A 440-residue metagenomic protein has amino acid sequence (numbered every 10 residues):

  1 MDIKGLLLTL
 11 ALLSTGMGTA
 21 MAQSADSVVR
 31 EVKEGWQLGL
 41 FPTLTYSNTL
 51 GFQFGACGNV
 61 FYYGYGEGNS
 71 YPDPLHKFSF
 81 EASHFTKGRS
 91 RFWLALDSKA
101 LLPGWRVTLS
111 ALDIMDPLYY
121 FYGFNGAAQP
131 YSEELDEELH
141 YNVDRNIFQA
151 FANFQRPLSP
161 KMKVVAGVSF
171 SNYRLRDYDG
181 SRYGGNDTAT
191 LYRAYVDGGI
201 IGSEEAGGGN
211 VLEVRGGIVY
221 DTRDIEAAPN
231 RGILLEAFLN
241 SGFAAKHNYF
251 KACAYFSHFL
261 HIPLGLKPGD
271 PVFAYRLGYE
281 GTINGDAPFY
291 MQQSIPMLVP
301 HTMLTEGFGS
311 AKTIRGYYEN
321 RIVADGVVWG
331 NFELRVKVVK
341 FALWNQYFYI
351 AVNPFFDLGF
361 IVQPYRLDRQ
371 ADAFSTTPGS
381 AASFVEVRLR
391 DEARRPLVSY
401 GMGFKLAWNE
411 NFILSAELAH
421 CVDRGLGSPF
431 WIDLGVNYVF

Functional and structural regions predicted by a protein language model:
Q23-Q37, G64-L75, L101-R106, P160-K161 (+8 more regions): Short loop/turn motifs that connect adjacent beta-strands in outer-membrane beta-barrel proteins
R30-L38, T45-N210, K312, C421-V422 (+1 more regions): Gram-negative/organellar outer-membrane beta-barrel architecture
L38-L40, F54-A56, S90-L94, N146-A152 (+7 more regions): Hydrophobic, lipid-facing positions within transmembrane beta-strands of outer-membrane proteins
L40-P42, F78-A82, V107-A111, V164-V168 (+7 more regions): Membrane-embedded beta-strand positions of outer-membrane beta-barrel proteins
A56-F80, E213-H258, G401-L418: Surface-exposed extracellular loop regions of Gram-negative outer-membrane beta-barrel proteins
N59-F61, D97-K99, N153-P157, G167 (+6 more regions): Transmembrane beta-barrel domains of outer membrane proteins
I225-W344: C-terminal outer-membrane beta-barrel translocator/porin domains of Gram-negative envelope proteins and their
L277-Y279, K405-F440: Predominantly the C-terminal beta-signal and adjacent terminal strand-loop region of outer-membrane beta-barrel
